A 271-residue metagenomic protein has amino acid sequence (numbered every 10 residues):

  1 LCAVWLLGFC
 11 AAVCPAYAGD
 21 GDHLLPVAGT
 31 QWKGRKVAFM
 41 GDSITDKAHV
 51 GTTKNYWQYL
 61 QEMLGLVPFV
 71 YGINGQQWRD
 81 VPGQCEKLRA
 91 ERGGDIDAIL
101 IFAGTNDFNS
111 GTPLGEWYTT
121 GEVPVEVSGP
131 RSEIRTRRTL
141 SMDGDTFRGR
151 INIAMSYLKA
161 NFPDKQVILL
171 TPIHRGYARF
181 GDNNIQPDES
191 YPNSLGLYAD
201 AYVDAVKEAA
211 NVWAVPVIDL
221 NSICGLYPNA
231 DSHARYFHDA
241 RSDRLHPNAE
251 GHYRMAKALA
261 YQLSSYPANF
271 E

Functional and structural regions predicted by a protein language model:
C2-A12: Bacterial N-terminal signal peptides
A3, G51, R79, D145-G149: Conserved phosphate-coordination/catalytic loops
W5-L6, H23, G65, I168: Acidic/proline-rich low-complexity IDRs
C10, G29-Q31, L60-E62, K159 (+1 more regions): A generic structural signal for short, solvent-exposed coil/turn residues that cap or connect secondary-structure
A12-A18: Membrane-interface motif at the C-terminal end of an N-terminal transmembrane signal
A18-N74, R79, C85-G94, I99 (+1 more regions): Serine-esterase "nucleophile elbow" of acetyl-processing enzymes
M63, C85-Y253, K257-E271: Alpha-helical cap/lid subdomain in secreted, periplasmic, or secretory-pathway luminal O-acyl-processing enzymes
R79-D80, G111: Active-site-adjacent loop/helix micro-motif of nuclease/hydrolase catalytic cores
